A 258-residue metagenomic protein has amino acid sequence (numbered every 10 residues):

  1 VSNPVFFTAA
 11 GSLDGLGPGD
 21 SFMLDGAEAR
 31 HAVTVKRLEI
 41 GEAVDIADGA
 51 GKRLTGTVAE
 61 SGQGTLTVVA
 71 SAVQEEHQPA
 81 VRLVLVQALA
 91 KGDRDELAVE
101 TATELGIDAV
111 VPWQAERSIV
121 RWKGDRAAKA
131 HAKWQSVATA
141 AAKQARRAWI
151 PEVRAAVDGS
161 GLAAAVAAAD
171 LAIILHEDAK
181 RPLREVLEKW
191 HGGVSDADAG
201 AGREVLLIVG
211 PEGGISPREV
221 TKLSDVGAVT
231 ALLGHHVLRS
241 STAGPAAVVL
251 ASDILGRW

Functional and structural regions predicted by a protein language model:
V1-E76, D125: N-terminal positively charged helical leader segments and presequences
G11, G49, A72-V73, Q114-S118 (+2 more regions): Short, ordered loop/turn segments at secondary-structure junctions
F22-M23, A80-V84, R203-L206, D225-L233: Glycine/charged-rich beta-loop-alpha catalytic/anionic-binding loops adjacent to active sites
V33-Q63, S160-V194: N-terminal-biased segments
E75-H176: RNA substrate-binding interface of SAM-dependent RNA methyltransferases
A169-V220, V229-L232: Active-site/ligand-binding-proximal alpha/beta "capping" segment
S216-W258: Structured adenosyl-cofactor binding patch, chiefly the S-adenosyl-L-methionine
